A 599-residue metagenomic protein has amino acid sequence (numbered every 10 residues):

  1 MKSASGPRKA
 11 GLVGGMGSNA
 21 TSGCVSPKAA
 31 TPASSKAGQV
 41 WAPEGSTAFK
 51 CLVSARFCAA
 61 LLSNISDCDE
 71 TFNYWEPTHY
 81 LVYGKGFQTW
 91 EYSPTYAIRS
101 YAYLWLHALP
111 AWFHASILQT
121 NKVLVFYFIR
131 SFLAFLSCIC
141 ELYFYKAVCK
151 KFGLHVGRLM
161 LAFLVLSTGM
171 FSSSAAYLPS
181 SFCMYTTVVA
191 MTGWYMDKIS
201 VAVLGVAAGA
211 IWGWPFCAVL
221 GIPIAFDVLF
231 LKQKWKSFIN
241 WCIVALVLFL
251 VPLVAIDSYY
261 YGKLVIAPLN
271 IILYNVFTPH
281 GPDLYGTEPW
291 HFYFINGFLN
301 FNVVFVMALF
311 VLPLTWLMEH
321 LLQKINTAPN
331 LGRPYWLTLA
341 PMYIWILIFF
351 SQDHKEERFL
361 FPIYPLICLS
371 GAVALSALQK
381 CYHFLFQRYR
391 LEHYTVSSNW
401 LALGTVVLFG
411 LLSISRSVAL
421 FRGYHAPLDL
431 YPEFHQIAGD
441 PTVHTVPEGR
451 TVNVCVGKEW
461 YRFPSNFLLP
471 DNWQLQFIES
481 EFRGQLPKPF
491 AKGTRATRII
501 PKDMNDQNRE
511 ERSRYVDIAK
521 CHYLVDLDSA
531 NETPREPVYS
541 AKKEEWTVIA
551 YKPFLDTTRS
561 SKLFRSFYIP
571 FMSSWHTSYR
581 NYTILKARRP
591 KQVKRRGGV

Functional and structural regions predicted by a protein language model:
N19-S35, A190-L250, P313-N326, L369 (+1 more regions): Perimembrane helix-loop-helix junctions
F49-V53, V251, L317-H320, Y335 (+3 more regions): Signature aromatic-anchored transmembrane alpha helix within multi-pass, membrane-resident enzymes that catalyze glycan
D67-C68, S172-F182: Short acidic/glycine- and proline-prone juxtamembrane loop motifs at membrane-interface regions of multi-pass membrane
N73-L81, S93-Q119, S131, F135 (+4 more regions): Short hydrophobic/aromatic helix or loop-helix immediately within or flanking a transmembrane segment in polytopic
Y127-V156: Transmembrane-helix motifs of polytopic, lipid-linked glycan transferases
L142-Y143, A162-L164, M170, F182-V201 (+1 more regions): Specific aromatic-rich, kink-prone transmembrane helix
I295-G332: Hydrophobic, aromatic-rich transmembrane alpha-helices and their immediate juxtamembrane boundary segments
Q379-D528, W546-K552, L563-R595: Membrane-embedded, lumen/periplasm-facing catalytic core of multi-pass transferases that use lipid-linked donors
